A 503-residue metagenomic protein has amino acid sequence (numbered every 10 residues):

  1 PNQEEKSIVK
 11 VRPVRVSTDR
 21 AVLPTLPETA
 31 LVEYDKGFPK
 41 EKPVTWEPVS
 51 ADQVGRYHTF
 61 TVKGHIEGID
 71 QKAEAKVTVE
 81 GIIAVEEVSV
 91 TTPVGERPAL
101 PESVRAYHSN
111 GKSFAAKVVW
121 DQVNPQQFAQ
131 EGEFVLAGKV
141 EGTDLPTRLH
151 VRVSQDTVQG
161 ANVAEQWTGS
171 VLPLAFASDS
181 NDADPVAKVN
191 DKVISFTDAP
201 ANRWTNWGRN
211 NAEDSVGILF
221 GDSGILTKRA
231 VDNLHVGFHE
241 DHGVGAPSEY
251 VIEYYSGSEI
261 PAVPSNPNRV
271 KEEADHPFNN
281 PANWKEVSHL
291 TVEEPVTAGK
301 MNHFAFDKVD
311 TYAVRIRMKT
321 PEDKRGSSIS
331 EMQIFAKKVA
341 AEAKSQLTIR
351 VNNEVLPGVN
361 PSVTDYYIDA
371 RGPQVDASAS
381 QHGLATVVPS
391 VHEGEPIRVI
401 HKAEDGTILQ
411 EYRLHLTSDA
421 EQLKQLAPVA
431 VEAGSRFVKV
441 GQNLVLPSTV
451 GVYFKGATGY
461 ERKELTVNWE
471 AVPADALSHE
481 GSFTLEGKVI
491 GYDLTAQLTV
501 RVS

Functional and structural regions predicted by a protein language model:
N2-A161, K338-D376, S380-S503: Beta-rich interaction/scaffold domains
Q3, V163, D182, V189-V193 (+4 more regions): N-terminal cationic leader/targeting segments used for protein routing and processing
K76, E80, V135-A137, R148-H150 (+15 more regions): Ordered hydrophobic segments in well-structured contexts
T157-F196, A340-V351: Predominantly extracellular/luminal regions of secreted and cell-surface proteins, especially disulfide-bonded
D191-T205, N352-N360: Non-catalytic extracellular/lumenal accessory regions of secreted precursors
D198-V270, A298-A341: Aromatic, loop-rich ligand-recognition surfaces of beta-strand-rich domains
R269-D307: Extracellular carbohydrate recognition and processing domains and analogous Trp-centered ligand-binding platforms
